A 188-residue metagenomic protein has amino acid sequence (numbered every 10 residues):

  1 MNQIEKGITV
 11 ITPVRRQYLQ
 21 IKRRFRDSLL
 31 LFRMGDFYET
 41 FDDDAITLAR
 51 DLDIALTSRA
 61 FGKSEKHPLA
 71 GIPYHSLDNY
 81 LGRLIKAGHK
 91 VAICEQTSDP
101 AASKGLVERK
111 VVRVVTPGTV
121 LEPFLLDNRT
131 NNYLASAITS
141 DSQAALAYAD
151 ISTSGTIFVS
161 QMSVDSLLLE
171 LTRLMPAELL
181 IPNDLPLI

Functional and structural regions predicted by a protein language model:
M1-I188: Basic, polar low-complexity surface loops/patches
